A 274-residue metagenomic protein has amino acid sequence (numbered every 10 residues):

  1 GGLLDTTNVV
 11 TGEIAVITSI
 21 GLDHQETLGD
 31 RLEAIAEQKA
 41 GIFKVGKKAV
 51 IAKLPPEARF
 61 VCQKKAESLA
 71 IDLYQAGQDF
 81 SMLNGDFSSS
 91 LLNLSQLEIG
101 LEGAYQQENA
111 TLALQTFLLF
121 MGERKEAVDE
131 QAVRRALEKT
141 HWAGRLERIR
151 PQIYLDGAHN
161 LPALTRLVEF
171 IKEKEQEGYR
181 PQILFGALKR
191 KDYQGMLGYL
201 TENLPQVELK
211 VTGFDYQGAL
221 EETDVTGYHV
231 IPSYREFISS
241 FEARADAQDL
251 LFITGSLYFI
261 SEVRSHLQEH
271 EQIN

Functional and structural regions predicted by a protein language model:
G2-D5, E57-R59, F259-S261: Short, active-site-adjacent cap segments at secondary-structure transitions
L3-V16, I20-G21, A34, N93-E208: Nucleotide phosphate-binding/pyrophosphate-handling subdomain across enzymes that bind or process nucleotide phosphates
V9, I20-L28, L137, Y199 (+2 more regions): Flexible, gly/pro- and Lys/Arg-enriched active-site loops
G12-L97, A110-Q131: Acidic, Mg2+-coordinating active-site environments of NTP-dependent enzymes
A52-L54, K65-L83, G100-G103, V128-T140 (+5 more regions): Beta-strand->loop->alpha-helix junctions that form or flank phosphate-binding loops in nucleotide-handling enzymes
P55-L73, L83-G85, D192-F252: C-terminal helical cap/extension that packs against the catalytic core of soluble nucleotide-cofactor enzymes
S256: Active-site-proximal loop/hinge segments that shape catalytic or ion-binding/gating pockets
